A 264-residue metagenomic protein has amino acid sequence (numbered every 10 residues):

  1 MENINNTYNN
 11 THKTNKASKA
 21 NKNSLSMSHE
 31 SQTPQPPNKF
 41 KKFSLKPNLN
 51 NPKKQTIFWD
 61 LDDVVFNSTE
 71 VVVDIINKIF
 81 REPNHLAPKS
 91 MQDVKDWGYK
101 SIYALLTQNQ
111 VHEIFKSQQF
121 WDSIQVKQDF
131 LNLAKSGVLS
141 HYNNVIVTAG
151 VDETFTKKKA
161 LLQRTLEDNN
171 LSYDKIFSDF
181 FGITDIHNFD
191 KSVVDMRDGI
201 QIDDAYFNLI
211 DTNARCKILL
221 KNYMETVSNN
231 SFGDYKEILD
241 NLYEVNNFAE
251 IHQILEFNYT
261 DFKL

Functional and structural regions predicted by a protein language model:
M1-W59, V72: Non-catalytic pre-domain segments flanking phosphatase-related domains
K41-T107: Active-site neighborhood of HAD-like aspartate-dependent phosphohydrolases
N84-K89, K95-K135: Metal-dependent phosphoesterase signature
W121-D122, F130-Q163: Substrate-recognition element of Asp-dependent hydrolases with the DxDx(T/V) motif
V145-D152, D168-K191: A short, structured active-site edge motif that brings together acidic residues
F177-N213: Conserved Lys-Pro-Asp/Glu-containing loop-to-beta segment of HAD-superfamily phosphomonoesterases, centered on
S178-T184, D240-E250: Short acidic-hydrophobic, aromatic-tinged amphipathic segments that line or gate anion-handling sites
I200-V245: Acidic, Mg2+-coordinating phosphoryl-transfer loop and its flanking beta/alpha structural elements, shared across
